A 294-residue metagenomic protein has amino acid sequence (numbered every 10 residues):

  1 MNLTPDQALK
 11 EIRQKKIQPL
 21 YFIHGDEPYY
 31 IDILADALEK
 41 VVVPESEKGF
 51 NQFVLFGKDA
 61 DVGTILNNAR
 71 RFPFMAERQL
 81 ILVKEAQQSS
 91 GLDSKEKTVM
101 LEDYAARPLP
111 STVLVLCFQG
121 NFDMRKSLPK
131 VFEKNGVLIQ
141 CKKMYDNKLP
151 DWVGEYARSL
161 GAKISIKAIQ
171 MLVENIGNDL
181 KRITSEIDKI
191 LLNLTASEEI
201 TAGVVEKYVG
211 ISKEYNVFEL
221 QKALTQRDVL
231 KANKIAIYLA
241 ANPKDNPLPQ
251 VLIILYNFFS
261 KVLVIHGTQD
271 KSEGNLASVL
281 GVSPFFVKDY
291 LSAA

Functional and structural regions predicted by a protein language model:
M1-A294: Conserved beta/loop motifs at nucleotide-recognition and modification sites
